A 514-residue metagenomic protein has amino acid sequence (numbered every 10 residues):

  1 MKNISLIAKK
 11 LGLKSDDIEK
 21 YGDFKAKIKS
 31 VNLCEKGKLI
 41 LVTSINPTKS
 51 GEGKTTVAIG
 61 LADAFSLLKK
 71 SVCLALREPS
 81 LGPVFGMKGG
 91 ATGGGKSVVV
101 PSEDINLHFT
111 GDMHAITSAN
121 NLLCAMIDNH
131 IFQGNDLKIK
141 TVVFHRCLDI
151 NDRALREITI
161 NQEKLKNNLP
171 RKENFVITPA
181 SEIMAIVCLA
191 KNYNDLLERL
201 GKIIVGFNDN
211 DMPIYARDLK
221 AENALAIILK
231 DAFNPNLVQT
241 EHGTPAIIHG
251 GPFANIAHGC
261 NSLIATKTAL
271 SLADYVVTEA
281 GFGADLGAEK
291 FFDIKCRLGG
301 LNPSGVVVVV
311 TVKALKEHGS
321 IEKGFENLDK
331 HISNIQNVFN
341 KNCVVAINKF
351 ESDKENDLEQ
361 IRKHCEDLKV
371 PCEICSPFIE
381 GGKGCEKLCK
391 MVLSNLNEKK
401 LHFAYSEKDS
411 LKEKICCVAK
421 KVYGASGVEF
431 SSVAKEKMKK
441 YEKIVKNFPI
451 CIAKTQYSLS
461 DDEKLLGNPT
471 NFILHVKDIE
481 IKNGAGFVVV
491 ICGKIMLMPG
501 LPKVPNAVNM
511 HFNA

Functional and structural regions predicted by a protein language model:
M1-N513: Flexible phosphate-sensing "switch/lid" loops adjacent to ATP/NTP-binding sites across phosphate-transfer
